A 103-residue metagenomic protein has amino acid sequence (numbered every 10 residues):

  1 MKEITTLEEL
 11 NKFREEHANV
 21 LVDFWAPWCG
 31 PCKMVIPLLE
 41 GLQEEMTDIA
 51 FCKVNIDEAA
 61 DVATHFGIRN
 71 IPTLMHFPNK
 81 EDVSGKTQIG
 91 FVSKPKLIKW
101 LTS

Functional and structural regions predicted by a protein language model:
K2-V20, A60: A short beta-strand-turn-helix
I4-T6, F24, I36-D61: Thiol-based oxidoreductase modules, predominantly thioredoxin-like and allied folds used for disulfide exchange
K12-F13, V62-H65, W100: CheY-like receiver
A18, W25-W28, N70: Short pre-active-site segment immediately N-terminal to redox-active cysteine/selenocysteine motifs in thiol-based
D23-W25, H76: Structural cue for short, hydrophobic secondary-structure segments
W28-V35: Short, thiol/selenol-centered motifs that function as redox-active sites or metal-ligating centers
A60, F66-F77: Structural micro-motif
H76-S103: Non-catalytic, surface beta->alpha helical segment in thiol-disulfide oxidoreductase systems
